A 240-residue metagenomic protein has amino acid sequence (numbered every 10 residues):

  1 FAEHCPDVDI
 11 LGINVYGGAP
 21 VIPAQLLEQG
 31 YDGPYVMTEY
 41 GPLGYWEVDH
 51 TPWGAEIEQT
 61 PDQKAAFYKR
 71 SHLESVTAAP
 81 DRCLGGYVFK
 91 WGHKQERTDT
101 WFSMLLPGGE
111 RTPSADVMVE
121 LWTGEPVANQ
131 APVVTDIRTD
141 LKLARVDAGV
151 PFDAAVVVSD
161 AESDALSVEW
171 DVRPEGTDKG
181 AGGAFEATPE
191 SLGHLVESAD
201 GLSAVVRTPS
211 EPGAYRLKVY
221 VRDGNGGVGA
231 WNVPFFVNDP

Functional and structural regions predicted by a protein language model:
F1-C5, I22-L26: Distinct, well-ordered alpha-helical segments
L26-A181: Substrate-binding clefts and catalytic carboxylate motifs of secreted carbohydrate-active enzymes
S167-R207: Exoplasmic/lumenal beta-rich domain surfaces
R207-P212, N225: Short, surface-exposed loop/turn segments at beta-strand-coil junctions that are enriched for proline with nearby
G227-V233: Extracellular and select intracellular beta-sandwich modules with Ser/Thr-enriched, small-residue motifs on
P234-P240: Short beta-strand edge segments in extracellular beta-sheet folds
